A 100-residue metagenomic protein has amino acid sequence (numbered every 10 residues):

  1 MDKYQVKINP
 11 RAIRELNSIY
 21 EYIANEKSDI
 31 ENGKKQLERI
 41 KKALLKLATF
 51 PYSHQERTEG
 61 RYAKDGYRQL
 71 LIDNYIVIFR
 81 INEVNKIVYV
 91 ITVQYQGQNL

Functional and structural regions predicted by a protein language model:
M1-R39: Arg/Lys-rich, positively charged N-terminal/basic patches that mediate binding to nucleic acids
K7, K35, K41-L44, Y67-L71: PIN-domain endoribonuclease scaffold, especially VapC-family toxins
E15, Y22, A43-K46, Q69 (+1 more regions): Residue-level recognition of specific faces of alpha-helices
K27, R68-L100: Enriched for short, Lys/Arg-rich terminal
S28-E31, Q55-Y62, T92, G97: Solvent-exposed interaction patches of small proteins and small membrane subunits
L45-L70: A short, surface-exposed loop/turn module that caps and links secondary-structure elements
